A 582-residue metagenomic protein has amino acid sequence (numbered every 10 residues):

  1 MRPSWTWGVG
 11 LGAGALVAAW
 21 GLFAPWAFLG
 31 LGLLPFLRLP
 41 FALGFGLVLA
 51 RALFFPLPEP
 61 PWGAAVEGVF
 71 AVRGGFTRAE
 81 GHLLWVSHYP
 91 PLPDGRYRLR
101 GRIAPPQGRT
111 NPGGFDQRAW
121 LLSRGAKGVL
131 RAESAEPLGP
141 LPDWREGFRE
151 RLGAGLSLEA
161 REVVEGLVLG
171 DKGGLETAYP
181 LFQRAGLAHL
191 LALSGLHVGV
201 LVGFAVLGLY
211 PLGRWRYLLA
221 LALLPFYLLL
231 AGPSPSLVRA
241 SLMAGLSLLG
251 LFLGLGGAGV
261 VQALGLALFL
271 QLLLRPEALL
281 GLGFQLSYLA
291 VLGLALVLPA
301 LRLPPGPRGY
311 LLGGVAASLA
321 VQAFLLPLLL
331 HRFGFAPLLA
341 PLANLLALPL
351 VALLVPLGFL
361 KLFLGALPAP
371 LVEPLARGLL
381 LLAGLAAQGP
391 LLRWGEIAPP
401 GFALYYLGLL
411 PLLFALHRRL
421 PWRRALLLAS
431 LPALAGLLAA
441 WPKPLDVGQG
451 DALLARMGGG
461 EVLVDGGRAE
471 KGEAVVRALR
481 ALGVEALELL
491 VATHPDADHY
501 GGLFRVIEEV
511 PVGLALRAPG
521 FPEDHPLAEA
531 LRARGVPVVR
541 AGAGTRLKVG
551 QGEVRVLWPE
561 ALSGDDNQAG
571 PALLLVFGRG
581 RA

Functional and structural regions predicted by a protein language model:
M1-P61, E67, A205, L209-W215 (+3 more regions): Transmembrane helix-bundle segments that form internal channels/tunnels in multi-pass membrane proteins, characterized
G8-V9, V200, L218-A222, L237 (+7 more regions): Hydrophobic alpha-helical transmembrane segments
V9, T77, S123-L249, E488-L489 (+3 more regions): Aromatic-rich juxtamembrane segments at the membrane interface
W20, L228-V238, L253-G257, L274-L282 (+1 more regions): Membrane-interface helix caps and helix-loop-helix hairpins in membrane proteins
G68-A71, D94-T110: Flexible glycine-rich surface loops and low-complexity tracts that mediate binding to linear polymers
H82-L92: Beta-strand/loop nucleic-acid-binding surfaces
Y89, R102-Q107, G113-G114, A119-W120 (+8 more regions): Non-globular, low-confidence helical/coil segments that flank catalytic cores
F204, G208, A222-L229, G245-F252 (+4 more regions): Alpha-helical transmembrane segments of multipass membrane proteins
